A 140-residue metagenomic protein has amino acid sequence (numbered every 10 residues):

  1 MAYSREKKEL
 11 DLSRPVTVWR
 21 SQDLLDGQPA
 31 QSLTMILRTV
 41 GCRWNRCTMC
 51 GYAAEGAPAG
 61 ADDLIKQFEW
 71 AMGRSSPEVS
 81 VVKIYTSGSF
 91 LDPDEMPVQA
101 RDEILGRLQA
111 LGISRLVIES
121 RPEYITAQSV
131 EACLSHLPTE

Functional and structural regions predicted by a protein language model:
M1-A2: Polybasic, low-complexity association/targeting segments
R5-K7: N-proximal helix/coil linker or "cap" segments that precede and/or mark the start of modular domains
E9-G56, R74-Y85: N-terminal pre-triad scaffold of radical SAM enzymes
Y52-A71, S75-M96, R107-T126, T139-E140: Core AdoMet radical
V98-D102: Charged helix-capping and loop-helix junction motifs
E103, Q128: Short Gly/charged-rich anion-binding patches and loops
V130-E140: Short, intrinsically disordered, charge-balanced linker/junction segments flanking boundaries in proteins
